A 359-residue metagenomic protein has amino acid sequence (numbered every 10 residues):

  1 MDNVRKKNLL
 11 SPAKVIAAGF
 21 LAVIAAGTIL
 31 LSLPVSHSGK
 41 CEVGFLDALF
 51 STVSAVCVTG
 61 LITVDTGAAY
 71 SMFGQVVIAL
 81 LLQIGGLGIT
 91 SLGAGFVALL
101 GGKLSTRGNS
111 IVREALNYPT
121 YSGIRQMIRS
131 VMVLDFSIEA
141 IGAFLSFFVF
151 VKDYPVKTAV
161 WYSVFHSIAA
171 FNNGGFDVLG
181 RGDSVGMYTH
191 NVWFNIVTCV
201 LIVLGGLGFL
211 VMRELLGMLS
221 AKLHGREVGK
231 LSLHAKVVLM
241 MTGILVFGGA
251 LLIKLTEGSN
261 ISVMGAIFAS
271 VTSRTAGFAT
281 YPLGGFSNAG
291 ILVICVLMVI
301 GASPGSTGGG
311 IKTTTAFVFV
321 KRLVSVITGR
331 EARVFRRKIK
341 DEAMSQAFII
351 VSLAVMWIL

Functional and structural regions predicted by a protein language model:
M1-L359: Membrane-proximal intracellular helices of multi-pass ion channels
